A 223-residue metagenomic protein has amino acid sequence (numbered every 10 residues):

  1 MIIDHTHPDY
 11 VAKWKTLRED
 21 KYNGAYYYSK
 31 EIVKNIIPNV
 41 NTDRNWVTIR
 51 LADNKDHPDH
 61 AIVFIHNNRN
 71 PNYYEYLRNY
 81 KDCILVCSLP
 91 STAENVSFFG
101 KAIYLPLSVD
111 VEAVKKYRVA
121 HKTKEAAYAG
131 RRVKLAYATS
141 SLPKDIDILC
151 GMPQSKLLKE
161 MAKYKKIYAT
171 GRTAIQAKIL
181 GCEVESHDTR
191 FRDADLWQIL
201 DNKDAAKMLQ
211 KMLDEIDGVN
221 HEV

Functional and structural regions predicted by a protein language model:
M1-H60, N72, I84, T92-F99 (+2 more regions): N-terminal pre-catalytic "stem/leader" segment of glycosyltransferase-like enzymes
K15-I36, V109-S155: Conserved catalytic-core segment of nucleotide-activated headgroup transferases in glycan assembly
T48, I62-F64, V86, I167-Y168: Structural motif
I49-A52, N67, S88-P90, G171: Helix N-cap/beta->alpha junction signal
H66-L77, S155: Nucleotide-sugar donor phosphate/pyrophosphate-binding loop at the beta->alpha transition of glycosyltransferases
Y74-D82, V96-S97, E160-A162: A conserved, positively charged/aromatic
I84-E94, F98-K116: Donor nucleotide-sugar binding/catalytic pocket of nucleotide-sugar-dependent glycosyltransferases
D145-N202: Donor nucleotide-activated moiety binding/catalytic core segment of transferases that use nucleotide-activated donors
